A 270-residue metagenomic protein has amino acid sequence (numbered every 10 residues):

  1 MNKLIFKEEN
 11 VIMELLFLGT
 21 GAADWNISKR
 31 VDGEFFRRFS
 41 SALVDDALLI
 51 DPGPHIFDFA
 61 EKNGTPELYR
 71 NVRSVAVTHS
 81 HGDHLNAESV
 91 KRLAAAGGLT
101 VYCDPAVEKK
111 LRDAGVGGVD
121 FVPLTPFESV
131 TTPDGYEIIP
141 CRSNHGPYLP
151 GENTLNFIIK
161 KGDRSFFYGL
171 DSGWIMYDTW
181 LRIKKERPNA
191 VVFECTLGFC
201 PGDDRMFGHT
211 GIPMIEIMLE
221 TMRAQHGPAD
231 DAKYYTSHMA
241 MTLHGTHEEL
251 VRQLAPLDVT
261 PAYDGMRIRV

Functional and structural regions predicted by a protein language model:
N2-I12: Short, Lys/Arg-enriched N-terminal segments with co-localized hydrophobic residues within the first ~10-30 amino acids
E14-T20, L49-D51, Y136-N144, S165-S172: Active-site-proximal beta-strand elements of phosphoester/diester hydrolases
A23-S80, N86-R92, Y177-I183: Pre-active-site segment of Zn-dependent metallo-hydrolases
D46-L48, A95-T100, S165-F166: Short active-site oxyanion
L49-G53, N71-D83, A87, Y102-P105 (+4 more regions): Active-site neighborhood of phospho(di)ester-bond hydrolases with catalytic His/Asp-centered motifs
G64-T125: Active-site HxH/HxHxD metal-binding segment of metal-dependent hydrolases
C103-L155, K160-G162, V259-I268: Metallo-beta-lactamase
I175-R269: Cap/insert and terminal regions of metallo-dependent hydrolase folds
